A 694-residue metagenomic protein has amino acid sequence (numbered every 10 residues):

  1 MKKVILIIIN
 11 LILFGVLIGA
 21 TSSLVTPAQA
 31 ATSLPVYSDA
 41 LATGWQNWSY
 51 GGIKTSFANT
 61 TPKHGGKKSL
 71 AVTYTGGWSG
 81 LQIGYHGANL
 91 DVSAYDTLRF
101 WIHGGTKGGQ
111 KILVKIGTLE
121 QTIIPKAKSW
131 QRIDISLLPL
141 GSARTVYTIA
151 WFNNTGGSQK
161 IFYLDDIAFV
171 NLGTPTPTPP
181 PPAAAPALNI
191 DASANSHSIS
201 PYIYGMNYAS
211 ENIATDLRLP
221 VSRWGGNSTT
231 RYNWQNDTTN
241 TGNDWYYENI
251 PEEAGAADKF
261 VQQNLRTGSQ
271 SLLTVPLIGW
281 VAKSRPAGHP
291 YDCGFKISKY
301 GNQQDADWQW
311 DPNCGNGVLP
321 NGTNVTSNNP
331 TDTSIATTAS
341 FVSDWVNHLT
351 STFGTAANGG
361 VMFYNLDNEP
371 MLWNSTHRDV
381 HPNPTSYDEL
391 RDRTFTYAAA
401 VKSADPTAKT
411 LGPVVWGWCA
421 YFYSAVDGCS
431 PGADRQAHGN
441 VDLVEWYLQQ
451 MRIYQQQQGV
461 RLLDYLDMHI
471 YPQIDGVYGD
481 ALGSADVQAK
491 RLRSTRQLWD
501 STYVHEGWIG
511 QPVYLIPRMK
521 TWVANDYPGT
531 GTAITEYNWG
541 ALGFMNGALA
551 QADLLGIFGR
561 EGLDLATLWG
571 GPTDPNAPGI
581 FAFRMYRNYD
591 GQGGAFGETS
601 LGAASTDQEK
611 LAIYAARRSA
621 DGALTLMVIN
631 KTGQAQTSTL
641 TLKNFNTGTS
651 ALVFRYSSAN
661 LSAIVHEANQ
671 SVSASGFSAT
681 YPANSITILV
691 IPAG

Functional and structural regions predicted by a protein language model:
Q29-A184: Beta-rich carbohydrate-recognition modules and glycan-binding surfaces
Q131-L138, L640, G676-A679: Exposed aromatic-hydrophobic patches
P182-G483: N-terminal catalytic cores of secreted or lumenal carbohydrate-active enzymes
M371-R378, G412-P431, R496-H505, M519-A548: Active-site clefts of carbohydrate-active enzymes
T396-A399, S403, T407, D464 (+1 more regions): Glycoside hydrolase catalytic-domain groove-lining segments
F544, L555-T625, S657, L661: Glycan-recognition and catalytic regions of carbohydrate-active enzymes
D607-T647, T687: Carbohydrate-binding surface patches
Q670-G694: C-terminal beta-strand-rich structural cap/linker in extracellular carbohydrate-active enzymes
